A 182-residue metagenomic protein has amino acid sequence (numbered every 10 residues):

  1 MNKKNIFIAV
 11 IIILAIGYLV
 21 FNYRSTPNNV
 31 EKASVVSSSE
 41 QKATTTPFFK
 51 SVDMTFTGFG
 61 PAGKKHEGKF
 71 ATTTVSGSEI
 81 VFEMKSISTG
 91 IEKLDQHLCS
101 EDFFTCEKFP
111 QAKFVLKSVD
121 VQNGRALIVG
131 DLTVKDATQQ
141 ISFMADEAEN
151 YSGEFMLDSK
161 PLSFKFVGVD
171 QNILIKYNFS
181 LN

Functional and structural regions predicted by a protein language model:
N2-N182: Low-complexity, acidic/polar, glycine-enriched regions of mature
